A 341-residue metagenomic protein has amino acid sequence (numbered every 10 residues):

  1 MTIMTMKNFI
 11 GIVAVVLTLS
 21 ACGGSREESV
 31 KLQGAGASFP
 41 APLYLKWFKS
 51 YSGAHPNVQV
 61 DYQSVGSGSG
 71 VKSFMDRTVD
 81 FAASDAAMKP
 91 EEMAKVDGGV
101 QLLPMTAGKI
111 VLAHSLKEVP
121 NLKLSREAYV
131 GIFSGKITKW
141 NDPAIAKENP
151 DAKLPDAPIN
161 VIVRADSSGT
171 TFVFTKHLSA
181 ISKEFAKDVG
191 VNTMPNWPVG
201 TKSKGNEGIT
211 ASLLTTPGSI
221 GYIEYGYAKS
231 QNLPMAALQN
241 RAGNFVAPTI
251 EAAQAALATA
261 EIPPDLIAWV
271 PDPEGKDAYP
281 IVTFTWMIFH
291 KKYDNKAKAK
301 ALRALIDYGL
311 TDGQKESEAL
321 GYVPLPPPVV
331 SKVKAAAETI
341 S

Functional and structural regions predicted by a protein language model:
T2-I10: Bacterial N-terminal signal peptides that target proteins for export
V13-A14: N-terminal targeting leaders
C22-S341: Flexible loop/hinge segments at secondary-structure junctions
